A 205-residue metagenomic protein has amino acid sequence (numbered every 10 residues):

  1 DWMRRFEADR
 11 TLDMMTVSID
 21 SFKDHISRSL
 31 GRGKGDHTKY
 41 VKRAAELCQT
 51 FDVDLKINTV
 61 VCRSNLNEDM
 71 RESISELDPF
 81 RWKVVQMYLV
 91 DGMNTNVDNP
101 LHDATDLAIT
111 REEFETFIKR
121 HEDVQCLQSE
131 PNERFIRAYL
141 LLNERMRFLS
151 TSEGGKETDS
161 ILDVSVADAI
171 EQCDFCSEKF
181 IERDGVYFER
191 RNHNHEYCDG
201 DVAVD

Functional and structural regions predicted by a protein language model:
W2-R4, D69-M70: Short acidic active-site motifs
M3-K23, P79-V90: Non-cysteine beta-strand/loop elements that form the S-adenosyl-L-methionine
D24-V202: Radical SAM enzyme [4Fe-4S]-AdoMet core and its adjacent flexible, acidic and glycine-rich loops/tails across
